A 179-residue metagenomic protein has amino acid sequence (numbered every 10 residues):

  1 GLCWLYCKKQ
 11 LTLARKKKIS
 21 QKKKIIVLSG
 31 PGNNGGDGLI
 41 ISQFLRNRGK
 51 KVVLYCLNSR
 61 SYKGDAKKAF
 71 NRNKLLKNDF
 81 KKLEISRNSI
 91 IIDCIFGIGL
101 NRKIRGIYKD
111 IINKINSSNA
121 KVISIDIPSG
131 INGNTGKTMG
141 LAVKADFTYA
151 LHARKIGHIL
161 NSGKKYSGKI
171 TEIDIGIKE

Functional and structural regions predicted by a protein language model:
G1-I91, F96, L100-G106, D110: A cross-family phosphate/adenosyl-ligand binding-site feature
N88-E179: YjeF_N-associated NAD(P)HX repair module
